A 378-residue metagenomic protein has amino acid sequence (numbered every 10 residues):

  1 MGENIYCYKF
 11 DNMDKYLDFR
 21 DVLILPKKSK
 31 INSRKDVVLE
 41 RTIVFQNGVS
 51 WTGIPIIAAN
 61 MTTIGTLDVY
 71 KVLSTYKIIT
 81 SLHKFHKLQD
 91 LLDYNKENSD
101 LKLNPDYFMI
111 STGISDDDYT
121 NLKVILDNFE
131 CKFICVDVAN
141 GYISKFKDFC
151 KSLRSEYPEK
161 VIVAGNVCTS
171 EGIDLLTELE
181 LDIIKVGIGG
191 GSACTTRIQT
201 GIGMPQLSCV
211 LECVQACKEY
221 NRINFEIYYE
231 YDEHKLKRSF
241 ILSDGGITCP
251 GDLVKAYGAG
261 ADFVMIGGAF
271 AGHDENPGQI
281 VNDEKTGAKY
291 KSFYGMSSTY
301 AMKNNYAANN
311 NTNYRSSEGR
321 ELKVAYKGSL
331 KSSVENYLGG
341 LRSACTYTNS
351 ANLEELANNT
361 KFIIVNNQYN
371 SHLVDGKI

Functional and structural regions predicted by a protein language model:
M1-D232, G268-H273: Active-site entrance/lid segments in N-terminal catalytic domains of soluble metabolic enzymes
M1-K28, N32-K35, G201-S243, T248-I378: Alpha/beta catalytic cores of nucleotide-metabolism and tRNA/nucleoside-modifying enzymes
